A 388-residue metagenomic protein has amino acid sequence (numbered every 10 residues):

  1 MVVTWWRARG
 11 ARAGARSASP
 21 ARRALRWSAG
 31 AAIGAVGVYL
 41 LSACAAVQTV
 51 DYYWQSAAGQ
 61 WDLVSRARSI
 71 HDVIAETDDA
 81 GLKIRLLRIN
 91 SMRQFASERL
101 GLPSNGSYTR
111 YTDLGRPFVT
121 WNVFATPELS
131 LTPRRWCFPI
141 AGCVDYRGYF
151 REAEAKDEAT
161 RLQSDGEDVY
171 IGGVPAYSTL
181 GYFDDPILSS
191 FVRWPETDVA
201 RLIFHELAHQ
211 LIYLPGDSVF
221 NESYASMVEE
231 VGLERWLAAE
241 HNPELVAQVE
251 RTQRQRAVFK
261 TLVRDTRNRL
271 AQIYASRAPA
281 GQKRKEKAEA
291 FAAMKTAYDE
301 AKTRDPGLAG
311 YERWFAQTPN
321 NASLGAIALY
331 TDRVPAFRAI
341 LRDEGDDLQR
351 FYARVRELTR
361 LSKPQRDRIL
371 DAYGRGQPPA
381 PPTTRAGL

Functional and structural regions predicted by a protein language model:
M1-R23: N-terminal Lys/Arg-rich, disordered targeting/topogenic segments
R23-Y53: N-terminal type II signal-anchor transmembrane helix that functions as the membrane-insertion/stop-transfer segment
A45, D51-S56, L63-V64, S69-I70 (+4 more regions): Metalloprotease/metallohydrolase-associated module, dominated by Zn2+-dependent proteases
A45-V119, A386: N-terminal mature-domain "stem" immediately C-terminal to a signal peptide or N-terminal signal-anchor/transmembrane
L63, L82-I89, G148-A155, V192-R201 (+6 more regions): Solvent-exposed, acidic/flexible segments
L63-D78, W136-V144, A316-T318, P335: Acidic/histidine-rich, surface-exposed loop or edge segments in extracytoplasmic proteins
N90-R256, R267-N268: Acidic/His-rich structured neighborhood in mature extracellular/periplasmic domains
T261-L388: Pan-zinc metallopeptidase signature
